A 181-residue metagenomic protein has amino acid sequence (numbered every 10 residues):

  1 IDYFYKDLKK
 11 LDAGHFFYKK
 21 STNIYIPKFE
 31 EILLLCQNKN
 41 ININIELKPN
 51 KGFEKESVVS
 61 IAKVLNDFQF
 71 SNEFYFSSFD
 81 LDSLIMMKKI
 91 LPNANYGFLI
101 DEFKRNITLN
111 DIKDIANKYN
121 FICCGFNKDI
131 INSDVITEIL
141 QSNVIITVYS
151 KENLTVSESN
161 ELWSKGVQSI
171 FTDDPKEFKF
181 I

Functional and structural regions predicted by a protein language model:
I1-F103, K118-I131, L140-S142: Metal-dependent phosphodiesterase/phospholipase catalytic core, i.e., the His/Asp/Glu-rich active-site region
K19-T22, F98-I181: C-terminal active-site rim and adjoining tail of enzyme catalytic domains
